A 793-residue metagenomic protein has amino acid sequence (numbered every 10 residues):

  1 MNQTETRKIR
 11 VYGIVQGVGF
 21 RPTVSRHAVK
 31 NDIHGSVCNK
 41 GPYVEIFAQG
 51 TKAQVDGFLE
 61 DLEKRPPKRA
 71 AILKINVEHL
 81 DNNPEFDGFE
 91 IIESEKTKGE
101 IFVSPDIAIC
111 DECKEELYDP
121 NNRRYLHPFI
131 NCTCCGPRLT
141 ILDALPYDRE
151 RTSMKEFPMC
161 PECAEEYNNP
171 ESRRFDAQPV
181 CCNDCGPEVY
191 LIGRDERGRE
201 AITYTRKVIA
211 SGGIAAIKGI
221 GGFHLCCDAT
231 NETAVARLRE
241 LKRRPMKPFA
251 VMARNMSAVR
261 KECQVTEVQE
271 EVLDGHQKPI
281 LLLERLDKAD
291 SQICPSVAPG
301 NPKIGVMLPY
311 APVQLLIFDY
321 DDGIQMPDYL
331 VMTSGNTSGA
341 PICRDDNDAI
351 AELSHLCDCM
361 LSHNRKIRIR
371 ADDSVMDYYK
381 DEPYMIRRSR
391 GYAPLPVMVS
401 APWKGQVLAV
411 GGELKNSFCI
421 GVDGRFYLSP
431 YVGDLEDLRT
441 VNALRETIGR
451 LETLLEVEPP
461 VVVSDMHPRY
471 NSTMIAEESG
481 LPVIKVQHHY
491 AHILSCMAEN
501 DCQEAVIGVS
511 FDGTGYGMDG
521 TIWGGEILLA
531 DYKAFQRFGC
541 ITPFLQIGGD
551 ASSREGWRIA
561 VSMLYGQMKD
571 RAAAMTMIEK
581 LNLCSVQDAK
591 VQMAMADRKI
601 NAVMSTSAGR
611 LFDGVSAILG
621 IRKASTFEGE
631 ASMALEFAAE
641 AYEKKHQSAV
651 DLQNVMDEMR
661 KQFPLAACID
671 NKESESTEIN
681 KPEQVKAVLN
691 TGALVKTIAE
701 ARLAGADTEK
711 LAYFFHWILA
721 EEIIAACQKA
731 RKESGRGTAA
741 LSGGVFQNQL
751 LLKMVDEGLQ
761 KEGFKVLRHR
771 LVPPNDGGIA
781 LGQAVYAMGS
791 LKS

Functional and structural regions predicted by a protein language model:
M1-P179, N183, Y190: Intrinsically disordered, low-complexity, mixed-charge
R65, E166, D322, M326-A401 (+2 more regions): Internal gly/pro-rich beta-alpha loop/helix module that stabilizes soluble enzyme cofactors or their anionic handles
H79, G222-D287: A phosphate-binding glycine/aspartate-rich beta-alpha loop in the early core of alpha/beta enzymes
F175, P179, G186-P187, G412-R450 (+2 more regions): A contiguous, well-structured pocket-lining segment that forms one wall/lid of small-molecule binding clefts in soluble
A216, E456-P468, S734-V745: Short glycine-rich phosphate-binding loop at a beta-alpha junction
R260-V265, L316, I342-N347, D373-S374 (+2 more regions): Conserved phosphate-binding catalytic cores of ATP/NTP-utilizing and phosphoryl-transfer enzymes
D465, G480-H492, T738-A740, Q749 (+1 more regions): Conserved phosphate-binding/catalytic loops in two-lobed NTP-binding clefts
Y490-F511, G515-G517, G556-Y565, W717 (+1 more regions): Glycine-rich phosphate-binding/hydrolytic loop that grips phosphoryl groups
